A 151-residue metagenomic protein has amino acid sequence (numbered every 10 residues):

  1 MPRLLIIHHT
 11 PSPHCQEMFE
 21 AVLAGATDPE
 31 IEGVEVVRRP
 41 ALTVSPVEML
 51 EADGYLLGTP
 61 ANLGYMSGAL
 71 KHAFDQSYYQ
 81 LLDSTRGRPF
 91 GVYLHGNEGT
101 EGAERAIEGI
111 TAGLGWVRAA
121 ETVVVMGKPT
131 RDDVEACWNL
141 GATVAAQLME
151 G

Functional and structural regions predicted by a protein language model:
P2-L4, H14-E17, A21-G33, V37 (+3 more regions): FMN-binding flavodoxin-like domain, especially the glycine-rich phosphate-binding loop
H9-P13: Short polar catalytic/cofactor-binding loops
S45: Short, surface-exposed acidic-centric catalytic microdomains
